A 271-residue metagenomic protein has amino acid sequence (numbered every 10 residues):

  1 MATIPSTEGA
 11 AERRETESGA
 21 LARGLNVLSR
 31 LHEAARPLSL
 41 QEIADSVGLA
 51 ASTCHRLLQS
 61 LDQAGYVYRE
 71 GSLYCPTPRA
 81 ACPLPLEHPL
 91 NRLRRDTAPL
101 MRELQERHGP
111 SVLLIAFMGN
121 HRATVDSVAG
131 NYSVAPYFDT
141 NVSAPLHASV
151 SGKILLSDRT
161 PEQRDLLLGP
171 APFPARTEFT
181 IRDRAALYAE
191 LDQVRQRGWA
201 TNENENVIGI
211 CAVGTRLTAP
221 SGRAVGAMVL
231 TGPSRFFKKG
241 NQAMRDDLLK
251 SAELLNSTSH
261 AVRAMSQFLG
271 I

Functional and structural regions predicted by a protein language model:
A2-N91, E253, S257-A261: N-terminal helix-turn-helix
A2-P5, V134-N206: Short, solvent-exposed recognition segments
R30, R95-R107, L113, Q193 (+3 more regions): Amphipathic alpha-helical regulatory segments at dimerization interfaces that relay allosteric signals between sensory
P76-P170: Amphipathic alpha-helical effector-binding/dimerization core of metabolite-sensing transcriptional regulators
E106-R107, N204-G209: Short loop/turn motifs at secondary-structure junctions and domain boundaries
R197, I208, V225-I271: Juxtadomain coupling helices with adjacent low-complexity linkers
I208-R216: A short beta-strand signature within small-molecule sensing/ligand-binding domains used in signal transduction
T218-A224: Flexible loop/coil segments at beta-strand boundaries within sensory signal-transduction domains
